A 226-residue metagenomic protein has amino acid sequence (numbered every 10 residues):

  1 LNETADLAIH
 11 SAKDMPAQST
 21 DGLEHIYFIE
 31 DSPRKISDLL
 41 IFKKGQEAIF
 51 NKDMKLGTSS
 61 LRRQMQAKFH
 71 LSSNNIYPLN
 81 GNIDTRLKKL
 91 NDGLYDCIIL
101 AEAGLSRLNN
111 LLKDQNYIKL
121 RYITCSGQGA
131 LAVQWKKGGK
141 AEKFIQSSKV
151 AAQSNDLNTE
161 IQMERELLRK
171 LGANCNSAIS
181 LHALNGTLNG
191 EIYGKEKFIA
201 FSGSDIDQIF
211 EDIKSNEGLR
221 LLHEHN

Functional and structural regions predicted by a protein language model:
L1, D6-S11, D96-A101: Paired acidic/hydrophobic, glycine-rich loop segments that form the ligand-binding mouth/hinge of periplasmic-binding
L1-N2, A48-D53, D92: Flexible, charged surface loops at secondary-structure boundaries
L7, K35, L39-Q46, N91 (+2 more regions): Domain-wide signal for the mature, well-folded portions of proteins, strongly enriched in nucleus-encoded organellar
A12-S73, K136-G139: A conserved helix-loop-strand patch within extracytoplasmic ligand-binding domains of the periplasmic binding
Q64, F69-N226: Small-molecule-sensing regulatory modules
